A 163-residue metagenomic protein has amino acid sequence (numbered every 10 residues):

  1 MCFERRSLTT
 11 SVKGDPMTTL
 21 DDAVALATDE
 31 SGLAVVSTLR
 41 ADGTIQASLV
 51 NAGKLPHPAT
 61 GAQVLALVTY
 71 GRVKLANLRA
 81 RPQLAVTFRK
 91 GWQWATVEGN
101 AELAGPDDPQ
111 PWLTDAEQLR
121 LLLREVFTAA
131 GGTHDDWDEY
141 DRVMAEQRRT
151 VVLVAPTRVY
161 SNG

Functional and structural regions predicted by a protein language model:
F3-G14, W92-G163: Charged, gly/pro-rich active-site loop segments
V12-V35: Short, basic/aromatic recognition patches
A25-D29, R79-A80, A145: Alpha-helix boundary recognition
S31-Y70, L78, L84-F88, T96-N100: Short beta-strand segments
D42, V73, R158-Y160: Glycine-rich nucleotide phosphate-binding loop and flanking beta-alpha elements of Rossmann-like dinucleotide-binding
T69-R72, R79-Q83, T128-E139: Short acidic (Asp/Glu) patches
